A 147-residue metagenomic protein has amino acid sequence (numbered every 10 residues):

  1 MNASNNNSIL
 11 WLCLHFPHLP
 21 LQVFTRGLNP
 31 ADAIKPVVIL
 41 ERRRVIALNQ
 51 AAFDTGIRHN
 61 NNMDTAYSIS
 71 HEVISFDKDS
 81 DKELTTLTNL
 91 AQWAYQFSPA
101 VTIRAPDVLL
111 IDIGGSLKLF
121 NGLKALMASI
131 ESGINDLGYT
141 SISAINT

Functional and structural regions predicted by a protein language model:
M1-L110, G115-L117, G122-S132, D136 (+1 more regions): Residues that scaffold, gate, or flank divalent-cation-dependent active/transport sites
